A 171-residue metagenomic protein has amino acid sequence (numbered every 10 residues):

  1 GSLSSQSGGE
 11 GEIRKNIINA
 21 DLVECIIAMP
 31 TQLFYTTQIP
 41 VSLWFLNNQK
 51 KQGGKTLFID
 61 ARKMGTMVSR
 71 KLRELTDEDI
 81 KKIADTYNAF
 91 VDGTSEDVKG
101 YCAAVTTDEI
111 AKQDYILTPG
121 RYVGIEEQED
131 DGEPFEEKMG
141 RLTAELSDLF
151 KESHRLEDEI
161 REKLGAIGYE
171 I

Functional and structural regions predicted by a protein language model:
G1-Y169: A conserved structural/catalytic subdomain of Rossmann-like adenosyl-cofactor enzymes
